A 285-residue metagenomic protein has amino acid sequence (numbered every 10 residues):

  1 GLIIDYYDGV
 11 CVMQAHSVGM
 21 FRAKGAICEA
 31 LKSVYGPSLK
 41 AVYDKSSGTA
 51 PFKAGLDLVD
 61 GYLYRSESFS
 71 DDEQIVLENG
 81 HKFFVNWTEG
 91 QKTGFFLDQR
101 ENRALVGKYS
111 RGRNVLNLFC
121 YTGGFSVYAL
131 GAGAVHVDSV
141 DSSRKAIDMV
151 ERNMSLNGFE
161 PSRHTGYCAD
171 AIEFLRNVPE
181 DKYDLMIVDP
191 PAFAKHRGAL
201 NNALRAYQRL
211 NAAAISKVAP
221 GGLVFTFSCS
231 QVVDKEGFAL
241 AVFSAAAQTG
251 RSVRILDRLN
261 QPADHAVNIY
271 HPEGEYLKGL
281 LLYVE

Functional and structural regions predicted by a protein language model:
I3-D5, A23-F95: Non-catalytic substrate-recognition/targeting regions of SAM-dependent transferases
G112-Y121: Conserved class I S-adenosyl-L-methionine
T122-V135: Conserved SAM-binding loop of SAM-dependent methyltransferases across substrates and taxa, primarily the Class I
H136-D141: Conserved SAM-binding motif I beta-strand of class I
K145-I187: S-adenosyl-L-methionine
K182, R209, L223-E285: C-terminal catalytic and target-recognition region of SAM-dependent MTase-like enzymes, primarily methyltransferases
D184-A213: Mobile active-site "lid"/loop adjacent to the S-adenosyl-L-methionine
V218-P220: Helix-to-beta-strand junctions that scaffold the AdoMet/dcAdoMet cofactor pocket in Class I SAM-dependent enzymes
